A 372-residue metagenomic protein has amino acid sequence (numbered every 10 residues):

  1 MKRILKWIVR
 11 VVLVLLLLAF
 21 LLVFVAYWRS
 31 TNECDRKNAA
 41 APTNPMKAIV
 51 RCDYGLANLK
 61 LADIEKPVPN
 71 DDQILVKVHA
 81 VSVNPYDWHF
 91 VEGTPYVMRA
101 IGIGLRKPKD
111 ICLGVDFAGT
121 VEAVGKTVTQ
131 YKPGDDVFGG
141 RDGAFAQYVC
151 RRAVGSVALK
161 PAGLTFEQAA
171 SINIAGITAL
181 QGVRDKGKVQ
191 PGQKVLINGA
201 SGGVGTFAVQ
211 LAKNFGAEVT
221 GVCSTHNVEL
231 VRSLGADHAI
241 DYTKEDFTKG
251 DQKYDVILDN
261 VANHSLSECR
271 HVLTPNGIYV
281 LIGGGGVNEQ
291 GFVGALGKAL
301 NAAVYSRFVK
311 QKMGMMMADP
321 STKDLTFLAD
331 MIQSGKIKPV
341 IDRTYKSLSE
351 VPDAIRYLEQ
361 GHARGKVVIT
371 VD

Functional and structural regions predicted by a protein language model:
M1-L17: N-terminal Sec-pathway targeting helices
A48-V68, P85-A118, V137-G140: N-terminal glycine-rich cofactor-binding segment
D116-R141, E218: A glycine-/small-residue-rich N-terminal strand-loop-strand element that serves as the cofactor-binding glycine loop
A170-D241: Mid-domain Rossmann-like dinucleotide-binding core that forms the NAD(H)/NADP(H) cofactor-binding site
T248-V256: A short acidic, Gly/Pro-enriched loop at the edge of an enzyme's catalytic core that lines a small-molecule cofactor
H264-I337, V371: Glycine-rich phosphate-binding loop and adjacent beta-alpha segment of Rossmann(oid) nucleotide-cofactor-binding
A318-D372: C-terminal hydrophobic helical "lid"/dimerization subdomain of Rossmann-like NAD(P)H-dependent oxidoreductases
